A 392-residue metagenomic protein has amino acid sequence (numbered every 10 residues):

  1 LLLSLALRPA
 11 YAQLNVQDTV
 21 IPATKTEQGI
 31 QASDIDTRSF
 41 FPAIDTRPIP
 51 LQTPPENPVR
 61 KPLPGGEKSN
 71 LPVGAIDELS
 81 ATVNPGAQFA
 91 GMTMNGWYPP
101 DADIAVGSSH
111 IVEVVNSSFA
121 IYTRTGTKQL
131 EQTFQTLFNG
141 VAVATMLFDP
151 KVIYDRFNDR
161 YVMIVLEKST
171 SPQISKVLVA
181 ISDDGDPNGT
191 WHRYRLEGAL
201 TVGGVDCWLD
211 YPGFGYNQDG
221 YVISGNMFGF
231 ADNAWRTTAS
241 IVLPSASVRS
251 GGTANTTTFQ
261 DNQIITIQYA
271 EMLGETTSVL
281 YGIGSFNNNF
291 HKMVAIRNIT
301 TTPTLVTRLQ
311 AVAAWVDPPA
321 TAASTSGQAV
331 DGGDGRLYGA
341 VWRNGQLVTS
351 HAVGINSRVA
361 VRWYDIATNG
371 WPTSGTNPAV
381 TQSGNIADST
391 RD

Functional and structural regions predicted by a protein language model:
L1-R8: Bacterial N-terminal signal peptides
Q13-D392: C-terminal PAP-associated
